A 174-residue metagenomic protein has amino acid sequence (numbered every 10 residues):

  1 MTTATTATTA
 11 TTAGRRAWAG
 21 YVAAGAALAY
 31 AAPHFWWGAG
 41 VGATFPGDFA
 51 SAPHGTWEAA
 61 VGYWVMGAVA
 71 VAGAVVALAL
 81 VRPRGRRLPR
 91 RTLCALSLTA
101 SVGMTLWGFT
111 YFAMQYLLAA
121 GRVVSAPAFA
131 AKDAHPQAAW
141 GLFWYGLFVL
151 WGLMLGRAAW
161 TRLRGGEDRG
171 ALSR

Functional and structural regions predicted by a protein language model:
T2, A10-A27, R91-S101: Alpha-helical transmembrane segments and their helix-start/interface "positive-inside/aromatic belt" motifs in integral
A29-V41, V102-G121: C-terminal TM-helix exit segments that contain a strictly Trp-centered aromatic cap at the helix terminus
D48-A52, R122-W140: Short, membrane-exposed interhelical loops at transmembrane-helix boundaries
D48-A70: Transmembrane alpha-helix entry/boundary detector in multi-pass membrane proteins
M66-V76, F143-A158: Hydrophobic cores of alpha-helical transmembrane segments in multi-pass inner/ER membrane proteins, independent
A79-V102, L106: Loop-to-transmembrane helix junctions at the membrane interface
V81-R86, L153-R174: Cytosolic juxtamembrane helix at the C-terminal end of the final transmembrane segment
A95-L96, A130-W151: Individual transmembrane alpha-helices with interfacial aromatic-anchor signatures
